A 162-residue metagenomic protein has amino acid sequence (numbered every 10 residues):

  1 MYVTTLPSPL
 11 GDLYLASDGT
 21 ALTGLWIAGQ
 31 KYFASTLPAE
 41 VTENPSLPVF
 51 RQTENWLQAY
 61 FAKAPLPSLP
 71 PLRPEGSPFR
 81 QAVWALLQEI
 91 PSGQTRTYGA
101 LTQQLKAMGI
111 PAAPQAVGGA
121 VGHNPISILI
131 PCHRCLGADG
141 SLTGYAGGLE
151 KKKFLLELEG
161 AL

Functional and structural regions predicted by a protein language model:
M1-M108, G160-L162: Basic nucleic-acid-binding alpha-helical/helix-turn surface characteristic of O6-alkylguanine DNA
L72, V117, L142-Y145: Short clusters of hydrophobic/aromatic residues that line enzyme substrate/ligand-binding pockets
F79-V83, A113, K151: N-terminal positioning helix adjacent to the helix-turn-helix/winged-helix DNA-binding module
L87, P114-H123: Major-groove recognition helix of helix-turn-helix-like DNA-binding domains
K106-A116: Short, basic interhelical loop/turn and adjoining N-cap of the next helix at nucleic-acid- or acidic-partner-contacting
L129: Major-groove DNA-recognition helix of helix-turn-helix-type DNA-binding domains
C132: Short cysteine clusters
A138-L162: …primarily DNA-binding HTH/wHTH and HhH modules…
